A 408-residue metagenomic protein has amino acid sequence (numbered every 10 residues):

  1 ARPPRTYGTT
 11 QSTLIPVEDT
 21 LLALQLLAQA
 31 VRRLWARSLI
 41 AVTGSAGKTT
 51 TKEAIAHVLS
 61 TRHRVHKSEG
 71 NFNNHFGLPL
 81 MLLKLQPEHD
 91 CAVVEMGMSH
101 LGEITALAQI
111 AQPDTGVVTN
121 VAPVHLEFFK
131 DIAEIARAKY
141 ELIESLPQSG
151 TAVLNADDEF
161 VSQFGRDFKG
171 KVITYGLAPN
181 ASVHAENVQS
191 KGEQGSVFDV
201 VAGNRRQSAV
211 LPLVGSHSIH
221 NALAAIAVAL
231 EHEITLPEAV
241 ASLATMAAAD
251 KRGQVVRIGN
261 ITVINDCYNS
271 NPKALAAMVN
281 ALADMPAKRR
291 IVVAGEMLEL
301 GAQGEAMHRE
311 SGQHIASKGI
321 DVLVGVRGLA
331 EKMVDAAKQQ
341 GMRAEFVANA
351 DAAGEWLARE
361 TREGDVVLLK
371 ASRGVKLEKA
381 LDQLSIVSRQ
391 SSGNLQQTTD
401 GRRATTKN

Functional and structural regions predicted by a protein language model:
A1-V17: Charged, amphipathic alpha-helical linker segments immediately N-terminal to NTP-binding catalytic cores
T6-T10, S385-N408: Intrinsic disorder/low-complexity segments
T6-T10, T115-T262, A287-K288, Q313-V322 (+2 more regions): Acidic, Mg2+-coordinating active-site environments of NTP-dependent enzymes
I15-D19, A344-A353: Short acidic-hydrophobic, aromatic-tinged amphipathic segments that line or gate anion-handling sites
P16, L22-A156, S162-F168, R359 (+3 more regions): Phosphate-binding loop of NTP-binding sites
V42, K48, L59, D250-Q254 (+3 more regions): ATP-dependent carboxylate/acyl-activation modules
A248-K251, C267-M342, F346, S372 (+1 more regions): Active-site beta-alpha connecting loops in nucleotide-dependent enzymes
A353-E360: Short amphipathic alpha-helix with an adjacent loop that forms part of the alpha/beta core around
